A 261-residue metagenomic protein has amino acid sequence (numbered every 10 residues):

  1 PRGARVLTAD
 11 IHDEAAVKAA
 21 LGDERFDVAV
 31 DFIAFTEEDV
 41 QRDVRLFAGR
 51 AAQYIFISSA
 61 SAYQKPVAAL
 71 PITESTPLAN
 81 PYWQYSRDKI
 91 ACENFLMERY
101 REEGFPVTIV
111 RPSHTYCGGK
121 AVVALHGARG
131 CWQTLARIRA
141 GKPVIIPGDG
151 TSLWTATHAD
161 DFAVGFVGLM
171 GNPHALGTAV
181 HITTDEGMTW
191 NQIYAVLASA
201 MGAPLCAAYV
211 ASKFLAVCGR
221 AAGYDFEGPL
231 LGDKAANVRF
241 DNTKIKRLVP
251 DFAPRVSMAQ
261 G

Functional and structural regions predicted by a protein language model:
T8-V28, F35-R42: Conserved Rossmann-fold cofactor-binding substructure of NAD(P)-dependent oxidoreductases
S59-Q84, E98-E103, K120, H126: Active-site "gating" loop of Rossmann-like NAD(P)-dependent oxidoreductase/epimerase domains
Y85-K89: Active-site YXXXK catalytic motif of short-chain dehydrogenase/reductase
E93-V122: Conserved beta-loop-beta element that borders a ligand/cofactor-binding pocket
H126-T134, P147-M170, G177-T178, Q260: Substrate-positioning beta->alpha
G168-L230, N242, R247, V256: Mid/C-terminal beta-alpha module of Rossmann-like enzyme folds, strongest in SDR-family dehydrogenases/epimerases
A253-G261: Amphipathic terminal alpha-helices
